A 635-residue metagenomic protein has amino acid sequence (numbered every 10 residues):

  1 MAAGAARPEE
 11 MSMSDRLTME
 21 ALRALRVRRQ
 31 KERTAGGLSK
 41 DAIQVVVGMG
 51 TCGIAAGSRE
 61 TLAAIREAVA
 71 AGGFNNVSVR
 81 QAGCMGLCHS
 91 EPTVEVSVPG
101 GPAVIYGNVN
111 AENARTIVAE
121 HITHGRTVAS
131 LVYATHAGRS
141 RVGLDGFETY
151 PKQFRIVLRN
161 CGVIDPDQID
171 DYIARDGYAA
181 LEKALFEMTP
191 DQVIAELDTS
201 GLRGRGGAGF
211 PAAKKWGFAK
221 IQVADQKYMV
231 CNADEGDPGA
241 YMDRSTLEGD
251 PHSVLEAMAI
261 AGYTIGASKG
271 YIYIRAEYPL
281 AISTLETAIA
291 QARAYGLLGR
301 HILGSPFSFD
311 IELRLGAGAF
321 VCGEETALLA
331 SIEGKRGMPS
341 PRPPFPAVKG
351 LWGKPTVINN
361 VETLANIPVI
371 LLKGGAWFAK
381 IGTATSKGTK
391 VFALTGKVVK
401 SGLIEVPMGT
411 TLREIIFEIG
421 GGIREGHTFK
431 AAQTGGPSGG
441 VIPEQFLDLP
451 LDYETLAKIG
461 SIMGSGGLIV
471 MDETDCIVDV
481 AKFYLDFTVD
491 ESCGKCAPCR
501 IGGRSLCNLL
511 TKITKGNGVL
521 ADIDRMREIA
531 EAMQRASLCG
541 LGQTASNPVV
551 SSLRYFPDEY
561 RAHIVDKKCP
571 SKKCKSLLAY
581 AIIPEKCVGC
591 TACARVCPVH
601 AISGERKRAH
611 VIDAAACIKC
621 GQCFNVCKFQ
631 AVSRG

Functional and structural regions predicted by a protein language model:
T18-A42, R59-Q81, V94, V98-S130 (+13 more regions): Ferredoxin-type iron-sulfur electron-transfer modules in oxidoreductases and energy-metabolism complexes
M49-G57, L197-A219, G318-A330, G334-R336 (+2 more regions): Conserved phosphate/anionic-ligand binding catalytic regions in large, soluble enzymes, centered on
V69, A257-A259, M408-R424: Short amphipathic, charge-patterned alpha-helical segments
V132-T199, G353, N359-G374: Flexible inter-domain linker/hinge segments
K152-Q153, I282-M408, G420: Hydrophobic alpha-helical positions that pack around
I164-P166, Y172-A179, C231-D243, P346-L351 (+2 more regions): Gly-rich Lys/Arg/Thr-decorated short loops/hinges at beta-loop-alpha junctions or inter-strand turns that position
E182-V223, F378-K380, T385, A393 (+3 more regions): Accessory "access/gating" subregions that flank catalytic or transport cores
G388-K400, V406-M408, P570-A614, I618 (+1 more regions): C-terminal accessory/binding modules appended to enzymatic or scaffolding proteins
